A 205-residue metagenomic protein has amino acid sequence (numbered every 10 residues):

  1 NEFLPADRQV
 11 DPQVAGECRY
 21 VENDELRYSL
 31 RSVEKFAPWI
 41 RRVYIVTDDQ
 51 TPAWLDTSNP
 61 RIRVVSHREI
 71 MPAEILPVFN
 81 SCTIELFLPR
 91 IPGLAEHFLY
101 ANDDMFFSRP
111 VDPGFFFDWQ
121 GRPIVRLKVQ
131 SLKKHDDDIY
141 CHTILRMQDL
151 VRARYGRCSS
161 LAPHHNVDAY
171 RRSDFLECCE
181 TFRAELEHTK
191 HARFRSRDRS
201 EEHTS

Functional and structural regions predicted by a protein language model:
N1-R19: A solvent-exposed, charged loop/short amphipathic helix patch at secondary-structure junctions
E2-A6, N59-R61, P113-D118: Short secondary-structure boundary/capping segments
V14-E17, V21, T51-A95: Active-site-proximal specificity loops/subdomain of glycosyltransferases
S32-I40: Short, acidic, metal-binding catalytic loop of nucleotide-sugar glycosyltransferases
I40-Q50: Short beta-strand/loop segment that forms part of the nucleotide-sugar
Q50-T51, D56, L88-Q130: GT-A fold catalytic core of metal-dependent nucleotide-sugar glycosyltransferases, centered on the diacidic
P123-R195: Long, charge-rich alpha-helical interaction segments
E201-T204: Conserved small/polar residues in nucleotide/adenosyl-binding loops
